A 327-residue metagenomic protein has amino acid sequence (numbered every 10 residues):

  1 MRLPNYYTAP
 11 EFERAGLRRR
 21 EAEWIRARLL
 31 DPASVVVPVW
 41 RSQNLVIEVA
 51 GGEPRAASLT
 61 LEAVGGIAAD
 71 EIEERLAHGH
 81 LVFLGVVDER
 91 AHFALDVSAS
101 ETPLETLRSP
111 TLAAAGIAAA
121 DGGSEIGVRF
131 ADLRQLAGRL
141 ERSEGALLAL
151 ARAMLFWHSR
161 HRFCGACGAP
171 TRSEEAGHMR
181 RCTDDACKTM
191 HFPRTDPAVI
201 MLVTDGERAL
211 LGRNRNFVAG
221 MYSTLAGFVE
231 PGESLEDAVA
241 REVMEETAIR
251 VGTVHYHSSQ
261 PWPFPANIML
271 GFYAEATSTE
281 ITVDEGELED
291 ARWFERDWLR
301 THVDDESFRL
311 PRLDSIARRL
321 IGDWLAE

Functional and structural regions predicted by a protein language model:
M1-G79, F83-H161, R172, V218-Y222 (+1 more regions): Nudix hydrolase/Nudix homology domain
F83, F163, R181, I200-L202 (+3 more regions): Conserved hydrophobic/aromatic beta-strand scaffold that supports enzyme active sites
V86-E89, D205-E207, S278: Short acidic-glycine loop/turn motifs at beta-strand connectors
L148, A153-F156, R160-I200: Acidic, metal-coordinating catalytic segment for phosphate/diphosphate chemistry, firing primarily on the Nudix
R180-S223, R250: N-terminal strand-loop-strand
T224-S258, F272, S278-E280: The catalytic Nudix box helix
Q260-N267: Acidic pyrophosphate-coordinating catalytic loop
I268-A291: Non-heme Fe(II)/2-oxoglutarate
